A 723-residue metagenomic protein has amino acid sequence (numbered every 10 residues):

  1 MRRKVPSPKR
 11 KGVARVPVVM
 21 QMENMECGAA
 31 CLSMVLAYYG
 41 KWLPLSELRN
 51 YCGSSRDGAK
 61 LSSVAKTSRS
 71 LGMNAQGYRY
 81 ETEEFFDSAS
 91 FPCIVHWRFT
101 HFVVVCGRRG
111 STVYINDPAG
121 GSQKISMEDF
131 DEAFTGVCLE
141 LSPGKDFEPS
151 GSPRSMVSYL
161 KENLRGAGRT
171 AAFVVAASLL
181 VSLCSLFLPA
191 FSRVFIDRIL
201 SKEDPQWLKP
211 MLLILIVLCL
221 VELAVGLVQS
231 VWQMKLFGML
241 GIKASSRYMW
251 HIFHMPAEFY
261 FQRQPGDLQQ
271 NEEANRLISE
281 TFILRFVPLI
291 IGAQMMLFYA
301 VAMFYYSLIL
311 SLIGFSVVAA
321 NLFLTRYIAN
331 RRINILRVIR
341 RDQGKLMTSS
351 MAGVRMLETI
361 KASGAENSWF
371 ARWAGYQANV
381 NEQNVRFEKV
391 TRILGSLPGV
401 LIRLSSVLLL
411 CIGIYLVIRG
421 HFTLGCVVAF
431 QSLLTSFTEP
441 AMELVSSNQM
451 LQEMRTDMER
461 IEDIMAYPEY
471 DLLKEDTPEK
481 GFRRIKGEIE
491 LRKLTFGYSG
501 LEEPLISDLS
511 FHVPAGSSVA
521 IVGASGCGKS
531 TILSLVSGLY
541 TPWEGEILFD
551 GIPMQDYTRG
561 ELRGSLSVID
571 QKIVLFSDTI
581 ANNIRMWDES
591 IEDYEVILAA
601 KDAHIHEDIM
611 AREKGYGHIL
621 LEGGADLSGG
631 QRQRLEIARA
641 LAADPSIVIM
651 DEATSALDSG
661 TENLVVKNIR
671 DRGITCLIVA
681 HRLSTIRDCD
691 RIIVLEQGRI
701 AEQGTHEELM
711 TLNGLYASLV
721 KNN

Functional and structural regions predicted by a protein language model:
M1-L188, S201-M211, Q233, L277 (+6 more regions): Membrane-integrated ABC transporters
A172-V225, W232, F304-I309, G420-L424: Transmembrane helix-loop-helix hairpins at lipid-water interfaces of multipass membrane proteins, especially the type-1
S192, Q233, F253-F298, R355 (+1 more regions): Juxtamembrane loop-to-helix connectors within ABC transporter transmembrane domains
L213-E222, G226-L227, P288-V338, L409-F422 (+3 more regions): Transmembrane helices of ABC transporter permease
D342, E358-A365, K389, S436-I464: Cytosolic ends of transmembrane helices, especially the final helix of ABC transmembrane type-1 domains
M465-V519, P553-Q555, L598, K667 (+1 more regions): Primarily ABC-family ATPase nucleotide-binding module
T531, G564-V568, K572, I580-N583 (+2 more regions): ABC-family ATPase nucleotide-binding domain "signature/switch" substructure
S537: Helix-to-loop junction immediately C-terminal to a conserved catalytic motif
